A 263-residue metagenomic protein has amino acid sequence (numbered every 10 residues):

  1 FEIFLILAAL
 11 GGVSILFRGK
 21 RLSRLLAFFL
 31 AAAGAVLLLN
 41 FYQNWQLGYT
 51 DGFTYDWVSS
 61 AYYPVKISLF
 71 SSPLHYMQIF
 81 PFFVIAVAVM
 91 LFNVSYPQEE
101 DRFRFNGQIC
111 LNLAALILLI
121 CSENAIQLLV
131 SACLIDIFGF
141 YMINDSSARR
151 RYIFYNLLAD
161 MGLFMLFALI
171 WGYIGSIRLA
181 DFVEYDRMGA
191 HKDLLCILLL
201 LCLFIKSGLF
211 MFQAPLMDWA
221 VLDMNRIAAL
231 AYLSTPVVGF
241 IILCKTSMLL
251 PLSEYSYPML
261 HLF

Functional and structural regions predicted by a protein language model:
F1-I6, P73-F82, A125-I135, A190-L203 (+1 more regions): Structural signature of hydrophobic alpha-helical transmembrane segments
E2, G11-G107, D181: Transmembrane helix-loop-helix hairpins at membrane boundaries of multipass inner-membrane proteins
L10-K20, A86-E99, G139-Y152, K206-V221: C-terminal ends of transmembrane helices
S23-A33, E100-C110, R151-G162, V221-Y232: Cytoplasmic-side transmembrane-helix entry/capping segments in multi-pass membrane proteins
A31-G34, F83-A86, N112-L116, C133-I137 (+2 more regions): Residue-level recognition of pore/gate-forming positions within transmembrane alpha-helices of multi-pass
S60, F70, A148, Y152 (+2 more regions): Short helix-boundary/re-entrant hairpin motifs in multi-pass inner-membrane proteins
G107-R187, I205: Alpha-helical multi-pass transmembrane bundles of energy-transducing inner-membrane proteins
